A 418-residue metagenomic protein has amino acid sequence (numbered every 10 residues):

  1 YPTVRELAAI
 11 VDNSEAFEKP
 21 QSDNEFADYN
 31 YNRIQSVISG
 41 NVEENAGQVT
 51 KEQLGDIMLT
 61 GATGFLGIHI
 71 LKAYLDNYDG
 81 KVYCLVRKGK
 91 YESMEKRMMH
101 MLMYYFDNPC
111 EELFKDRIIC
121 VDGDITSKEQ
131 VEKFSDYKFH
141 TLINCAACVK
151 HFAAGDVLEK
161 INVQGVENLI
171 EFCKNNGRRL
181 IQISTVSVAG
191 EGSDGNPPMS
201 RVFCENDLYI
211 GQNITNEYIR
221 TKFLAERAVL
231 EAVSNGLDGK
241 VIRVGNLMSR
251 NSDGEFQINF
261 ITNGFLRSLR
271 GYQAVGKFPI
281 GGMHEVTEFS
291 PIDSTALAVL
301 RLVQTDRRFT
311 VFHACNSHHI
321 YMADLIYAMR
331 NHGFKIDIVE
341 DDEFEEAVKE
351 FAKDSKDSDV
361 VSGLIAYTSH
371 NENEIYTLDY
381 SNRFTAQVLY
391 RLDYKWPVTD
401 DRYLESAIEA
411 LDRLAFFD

Functional and structural regions predicted by a protein language model:
Y1-V42: Phosphopantetheine-dependent thiolation modules in NRPS/PKS and related acyl-activating systems
P20-Q35, D79-V86, G363, D379-D418: Amphipathic terminal alpha-helices
T50-Y78: N-terminal Rossmann NAD(P)H-binding glycine-rich loop of SDR-like oxidoreductase domains
L113-F114, I118-Q164, N175-N176: NAD(P)H-binding glycine-rich loop region in Rossmannoid oxidoreductase-like domains and their noncatalytic homologs
N144, V157-K160, Q164-E217, D238-K240: Conserved Rossmann-fold NAD(P)-dependent oxidoreductase catalytic core, especially the SDR/UDP-sugar
E226-F256: Conserved beta-loop-beta element that borders a ligand/cofactor-binding pocket
F265-P279, V286-I320, I326-N331: Alpha-helical substrate-binding/gating segment
L302-T368, L411-L414: Mid/C-terminal beta-alpha module of Rossmann-like enzyme folds, strongest in SDR-family dehydrogenases/epimerases
